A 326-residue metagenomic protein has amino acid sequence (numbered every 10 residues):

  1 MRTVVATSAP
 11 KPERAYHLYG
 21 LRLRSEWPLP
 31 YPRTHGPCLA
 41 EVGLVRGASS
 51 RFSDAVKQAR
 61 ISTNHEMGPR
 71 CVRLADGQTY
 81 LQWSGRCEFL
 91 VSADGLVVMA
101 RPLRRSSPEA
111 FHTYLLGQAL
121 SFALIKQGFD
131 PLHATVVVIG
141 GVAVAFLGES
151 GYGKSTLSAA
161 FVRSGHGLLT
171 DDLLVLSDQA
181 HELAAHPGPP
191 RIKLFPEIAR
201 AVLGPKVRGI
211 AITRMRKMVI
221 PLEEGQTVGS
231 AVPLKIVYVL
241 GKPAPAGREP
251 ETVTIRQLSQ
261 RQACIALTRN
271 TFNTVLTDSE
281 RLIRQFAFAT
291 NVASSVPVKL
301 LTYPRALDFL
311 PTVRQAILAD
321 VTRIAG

Functional and structural regions predicted by a protein language model:
M1-S107, Q315-G326: Long, basic/Gly/Ser/Thr-rich N-terminal segments that mediate initial subcellular attachment or targeting
R2-T34, T135, I139-E149, R163-G326: Glycine-rich, often acidic-flanked micro-motifs that create phosphate/phosphodiester-binding or positioning elements
F52, Y80, F89, F111 (+8 more regions): Phenylalanine-focused residue identity feature
L74, H112-T113, L282: Generic structural signal for well-ordered secondary structure
Q82-A143: Extreme N-terminal, non-catalytic leader segments that precede Walker-type/kinase nucleotide-binding cores
K154: Conserved lysine of the Walker
L157-S158: Post-Walker A alpha-helix
